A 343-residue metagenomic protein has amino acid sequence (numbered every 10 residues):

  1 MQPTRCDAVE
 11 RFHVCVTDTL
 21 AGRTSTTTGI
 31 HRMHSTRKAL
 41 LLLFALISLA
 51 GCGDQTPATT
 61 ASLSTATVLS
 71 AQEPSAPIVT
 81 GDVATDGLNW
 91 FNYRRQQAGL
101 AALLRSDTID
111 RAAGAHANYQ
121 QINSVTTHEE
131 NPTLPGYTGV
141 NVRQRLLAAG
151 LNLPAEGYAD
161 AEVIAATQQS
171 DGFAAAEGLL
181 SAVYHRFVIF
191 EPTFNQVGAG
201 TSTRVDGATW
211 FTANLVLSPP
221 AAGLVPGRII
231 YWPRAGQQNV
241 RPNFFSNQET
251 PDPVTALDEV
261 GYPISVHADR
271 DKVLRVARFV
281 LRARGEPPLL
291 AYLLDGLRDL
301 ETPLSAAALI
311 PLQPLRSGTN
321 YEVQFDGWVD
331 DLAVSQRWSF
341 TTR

Functional and structural regions predicted by a protein language model:
Q2, H13, H31-H34: Low-complexity, intrinsically disordered or signal/transmembrane-proximal segments
E10, L20, T27-T28: Intrinsically disordered, low-complexity segments enriched in serine/threonine/proline/glycine and often basic
T26, I30-L40: Bacterial N-terminal signal peptides that target proteins for export
S48-G51: C-terminal motif of bacterial Sec signal peptides marking the signal peptidase cleavage site
G53-G285, N320-F325: Functional surface patches built around histidine and acidic residues
P253-R343: Acidic, low-complexity Ser/Thr/Gly/Pro-rich repeat segments typical of extracellular/periplasmic and surface-exposed
